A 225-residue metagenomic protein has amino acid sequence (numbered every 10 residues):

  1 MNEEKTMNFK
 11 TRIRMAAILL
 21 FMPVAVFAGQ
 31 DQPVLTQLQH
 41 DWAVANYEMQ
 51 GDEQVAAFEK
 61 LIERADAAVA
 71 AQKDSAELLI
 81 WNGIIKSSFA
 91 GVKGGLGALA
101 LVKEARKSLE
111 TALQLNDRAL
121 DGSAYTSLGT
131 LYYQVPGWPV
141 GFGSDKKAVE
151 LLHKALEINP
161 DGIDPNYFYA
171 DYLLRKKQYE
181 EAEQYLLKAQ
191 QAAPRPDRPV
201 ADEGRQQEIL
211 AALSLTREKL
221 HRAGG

Functional and structural regions predicted by a protein language model:
F27-R64: N-terminal leader/linker segments that initiate helical-solenoid repeat arrays
A43-Q50, S88-G97, L120, L131-V140 (+3 more regions): Short coil/turn linking the two alpha-helices of tandem helical-hairpin repeats
G51-D66, A98-K107, G141-K146: Helix-turn-helix repeat elements of alpha-solenoid scaffolds
K73, D117-A119, P160: Short coil turns that delineate tetratricopeptide repeat
L78, G122-A124, P165, P199: TPR alpha-solenoid repeat register
R106, E110, G143, K147 (+1 more regions): TPR/TPR-like (Sel1-like) alpha-helical repeat modules
Q191-G225: Terminal, low-structured helical/coil segments at or just beyond the last alpha-helical repeat
